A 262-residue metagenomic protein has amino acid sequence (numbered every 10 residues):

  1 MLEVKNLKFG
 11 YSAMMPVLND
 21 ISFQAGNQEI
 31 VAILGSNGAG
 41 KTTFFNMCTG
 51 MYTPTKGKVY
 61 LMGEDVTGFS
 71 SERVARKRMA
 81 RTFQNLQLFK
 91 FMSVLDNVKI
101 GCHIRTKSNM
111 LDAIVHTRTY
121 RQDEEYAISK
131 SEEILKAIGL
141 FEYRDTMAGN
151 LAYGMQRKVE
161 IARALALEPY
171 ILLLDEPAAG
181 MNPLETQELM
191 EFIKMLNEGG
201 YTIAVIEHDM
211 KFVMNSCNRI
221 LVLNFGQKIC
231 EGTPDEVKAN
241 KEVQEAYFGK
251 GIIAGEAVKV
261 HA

Functional and structural regions predicted by a protein language model:
M1-A262: Glycine-rich phosphate-binding loops of nucleotide-dependent enzymes
